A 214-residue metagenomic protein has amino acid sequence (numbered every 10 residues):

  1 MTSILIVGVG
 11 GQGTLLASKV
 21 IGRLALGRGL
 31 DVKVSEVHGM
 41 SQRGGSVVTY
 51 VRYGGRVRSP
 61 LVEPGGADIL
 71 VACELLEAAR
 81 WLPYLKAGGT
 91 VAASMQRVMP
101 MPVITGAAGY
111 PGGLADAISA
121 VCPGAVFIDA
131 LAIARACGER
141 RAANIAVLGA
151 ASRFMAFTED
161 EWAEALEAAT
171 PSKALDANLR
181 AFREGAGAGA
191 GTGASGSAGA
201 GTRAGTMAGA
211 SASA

Functional and structural regions predicted by a protein language model:
M1-A194, A200, A204-A214: Active-site cofactor/cluster-binding pocket
